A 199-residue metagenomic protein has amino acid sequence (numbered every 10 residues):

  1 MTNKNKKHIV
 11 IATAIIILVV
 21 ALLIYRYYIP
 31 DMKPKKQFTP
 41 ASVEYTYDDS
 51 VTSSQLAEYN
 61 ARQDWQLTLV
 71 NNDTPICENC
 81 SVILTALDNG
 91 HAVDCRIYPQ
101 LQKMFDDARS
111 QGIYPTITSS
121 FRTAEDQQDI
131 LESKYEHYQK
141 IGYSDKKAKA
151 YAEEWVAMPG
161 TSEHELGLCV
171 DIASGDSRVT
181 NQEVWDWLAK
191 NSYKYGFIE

Functional and structural regions predicted by a protein language model:
T2-S120, A124-E199: Extracytoplasmic cell-surface/polysaccharide-interacting catalytic and binding patches
